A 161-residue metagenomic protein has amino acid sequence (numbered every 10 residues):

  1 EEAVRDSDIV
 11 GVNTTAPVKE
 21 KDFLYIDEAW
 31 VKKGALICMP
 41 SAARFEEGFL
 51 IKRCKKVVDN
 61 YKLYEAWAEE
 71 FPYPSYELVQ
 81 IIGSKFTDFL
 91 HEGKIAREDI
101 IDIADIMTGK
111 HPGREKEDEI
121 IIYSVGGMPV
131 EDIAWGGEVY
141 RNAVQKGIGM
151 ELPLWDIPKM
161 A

Functional and structural regions predicted by a protein language model:
E1-E2, V57: Short acidic-hydrophobic, aromatic-tinged amphipathic segments that line or gate anion-handling sites
E2-A3, W30, F49-L50: Structural alpha-helical scaffold elements that stabilize or flank donor/cofactor-binding regions in carbohydrate
E2-R5, Y64-A66: A short acidic, often aromatic-flanked loop/helix-cap motif at beta-alpha or helix-coil junctions that lines enzyme
R5-I9, P17-A35: Rossmann-fold NAD(P) dinucleotide-binding segment
G11-V12, C38-M39, V58: Redox-cofactor binding/interface segments in oxidoreductases and associated redox assembly factors
T14-V18, S41-A42, Y61: Short glycine-/small-residue-rich Rossmann-like dinucleotide-binding loops
K19-F23, L154-A161: Charge-rich, low-complexity intrinsically disordered segments
A43-P158: Adenosine-phosphate binding glycine-rich loop
